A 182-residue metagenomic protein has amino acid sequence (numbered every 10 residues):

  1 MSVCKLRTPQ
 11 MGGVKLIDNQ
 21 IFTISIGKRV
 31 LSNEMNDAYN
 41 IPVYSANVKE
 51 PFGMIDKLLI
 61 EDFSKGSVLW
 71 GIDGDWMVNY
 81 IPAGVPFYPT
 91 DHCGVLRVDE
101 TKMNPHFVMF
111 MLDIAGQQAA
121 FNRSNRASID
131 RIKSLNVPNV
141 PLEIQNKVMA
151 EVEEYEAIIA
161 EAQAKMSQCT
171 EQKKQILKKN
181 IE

Functional and structural regions predicted by a protein language model:
M1-E50, P141-E182: Non-catalytic DNA-recognition/assembly elements of restriction-modification systems
E34-N36, R126-I129: A short beta-turn/loop motif at secondary-structure boundaries
K49-D113, Q117, S128-K133: A short beta-sheet element
A119-S124: Short, flexible active-site-proximal loops enriched in glycine and acidic residues
